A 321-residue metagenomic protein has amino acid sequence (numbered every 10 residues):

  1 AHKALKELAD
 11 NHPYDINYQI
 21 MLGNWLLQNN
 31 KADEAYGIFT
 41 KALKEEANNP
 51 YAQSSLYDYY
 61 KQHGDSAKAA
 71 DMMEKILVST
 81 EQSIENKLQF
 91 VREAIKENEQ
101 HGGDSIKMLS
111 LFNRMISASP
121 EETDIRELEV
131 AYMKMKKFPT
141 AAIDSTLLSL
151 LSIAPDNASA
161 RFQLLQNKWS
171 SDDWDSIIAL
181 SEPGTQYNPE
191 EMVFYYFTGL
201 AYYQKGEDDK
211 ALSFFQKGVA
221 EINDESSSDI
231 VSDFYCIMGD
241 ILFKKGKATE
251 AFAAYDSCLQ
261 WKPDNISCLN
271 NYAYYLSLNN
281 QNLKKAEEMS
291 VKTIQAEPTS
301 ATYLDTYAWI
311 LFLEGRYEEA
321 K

Functional and structural regions predicted by a protein language model:
A1-K321: Alpha-solenoid helical repeat scaffolds
